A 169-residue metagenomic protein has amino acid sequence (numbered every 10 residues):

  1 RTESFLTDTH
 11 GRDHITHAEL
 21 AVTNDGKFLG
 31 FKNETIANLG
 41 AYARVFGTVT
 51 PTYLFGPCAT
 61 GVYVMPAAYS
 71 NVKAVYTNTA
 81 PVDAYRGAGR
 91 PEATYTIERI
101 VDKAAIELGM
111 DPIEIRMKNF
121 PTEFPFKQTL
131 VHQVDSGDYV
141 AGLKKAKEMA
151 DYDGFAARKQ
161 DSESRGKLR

Functional and structural regions predicted by a protein language model:
R1-S4, V45-T48, K167-R169: Short Pro/Gly-enriched beta-strand edge/turn motifs at strand-loop
R1-T2, L29-E34, P112-P121, A157-S164: Beta-strand segments within the central parallel beta-sheet cores of soluble alpha/beta enzyme folds
R1-T9, T35-G40, Y69, P121-F124: Acidic, glycine-rich active-site loops and adjacent beta-strand->loop/helix elements that engage anionic groups
F5-H10, A84-E92, L130-G137: Alpha-helix capping and helix-loop boundary segments enriched in small/acidic/polar residues
D13-R99: Glycine-rich loop/linker segments at domain edges
E19, P66, T94, E98-D102 (+2 more regions): Predominant activation on well-ordered alpha-helical scaffold segments within soluble catalytic domains
A84-F126: Long hydrophobic segments that form regular secondary structure
F120-R169: Helix-loop-helix junctions that connect adjacent transmembrane helices in secondary transporters/permeases, recognized
